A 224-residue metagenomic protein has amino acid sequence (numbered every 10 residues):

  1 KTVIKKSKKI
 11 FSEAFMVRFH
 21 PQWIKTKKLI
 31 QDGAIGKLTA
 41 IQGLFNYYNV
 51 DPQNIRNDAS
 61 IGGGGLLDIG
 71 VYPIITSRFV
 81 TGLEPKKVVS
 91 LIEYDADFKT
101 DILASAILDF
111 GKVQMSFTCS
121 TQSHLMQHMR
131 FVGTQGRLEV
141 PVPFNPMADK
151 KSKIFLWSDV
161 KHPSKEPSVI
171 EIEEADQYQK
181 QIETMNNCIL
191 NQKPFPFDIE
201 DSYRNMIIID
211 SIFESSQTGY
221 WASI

Functional and structural regions predicted by a protein language model:
K1, I170, T184-I224: C-terminal helix-rich "cap/oligomerization" subdomain common to oxidoreductases
K1-I10: Rossmann-fold NAD(P)-binding glycine/threonine-rich loop
K9-S12, V17-D97, G219: Predominantly a Rossmann-like dinucleotide-binding segment in NAD(P)-dependent oxidoreductases
P21, K180, F197: Residue-level signal for the nucleotide or nucleotide-sugar donor/cofactor binding architecture
P21, K25-K28, I75-T76, S105 (+3 more regions): Alpha-helical elements of Rossmann-like donor-binding domains used by nucleotide-donor carbohydrate transfer enzymes
I74-A148, I172, Q179-K193: Contiguous beta-strand/loop segments that form the cofactor/metal-binding neighborhood of enzyme cores
M129, M147-H162: Short polybasic amphipathic segments
K165-E174: C-terminal "lid/loop" region of Rossmann-like NAD(P)-dependent oxidoreductases
